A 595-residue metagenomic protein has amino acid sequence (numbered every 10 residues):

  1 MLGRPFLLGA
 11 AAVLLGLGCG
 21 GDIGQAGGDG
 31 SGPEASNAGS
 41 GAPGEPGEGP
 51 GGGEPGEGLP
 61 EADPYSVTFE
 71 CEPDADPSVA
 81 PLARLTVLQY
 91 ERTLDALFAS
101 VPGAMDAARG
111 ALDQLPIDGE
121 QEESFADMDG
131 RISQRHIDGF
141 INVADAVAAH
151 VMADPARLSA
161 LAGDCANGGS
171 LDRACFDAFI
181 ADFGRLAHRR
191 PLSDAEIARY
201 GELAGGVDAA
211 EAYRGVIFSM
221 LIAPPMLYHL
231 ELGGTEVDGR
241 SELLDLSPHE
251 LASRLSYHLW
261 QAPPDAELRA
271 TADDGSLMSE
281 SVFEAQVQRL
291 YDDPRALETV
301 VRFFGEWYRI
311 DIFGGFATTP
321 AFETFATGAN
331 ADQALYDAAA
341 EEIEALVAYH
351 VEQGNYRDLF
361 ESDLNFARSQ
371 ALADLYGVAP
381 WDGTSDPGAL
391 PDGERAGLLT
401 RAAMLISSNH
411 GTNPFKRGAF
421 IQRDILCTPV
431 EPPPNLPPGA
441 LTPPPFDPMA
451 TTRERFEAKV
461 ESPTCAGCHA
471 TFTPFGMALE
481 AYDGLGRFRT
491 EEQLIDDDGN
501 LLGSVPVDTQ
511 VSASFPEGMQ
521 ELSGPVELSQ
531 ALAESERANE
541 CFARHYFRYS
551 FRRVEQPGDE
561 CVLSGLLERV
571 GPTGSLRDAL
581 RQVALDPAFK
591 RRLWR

Functional and structural regions predicted by a protein language model:
M1-L2, L7-E70: Ser/Thr-rich, Pro/Gly/Ala-heavy low-complexity intrinsically disordered linkers and tails of secreted extracellular
L59-A75, V87, D95-R548, D559-R595: Active-site substrate-binding loop specific to GH73 endo-beta-N-acetylglucosaminidase modules in bacterial autolysins
A80-A83: GGW-centered surface loops in extracellular recognition modules
F551-V554: Axial heme c-ligation environment in periplasmic c-type cytochrome domains
